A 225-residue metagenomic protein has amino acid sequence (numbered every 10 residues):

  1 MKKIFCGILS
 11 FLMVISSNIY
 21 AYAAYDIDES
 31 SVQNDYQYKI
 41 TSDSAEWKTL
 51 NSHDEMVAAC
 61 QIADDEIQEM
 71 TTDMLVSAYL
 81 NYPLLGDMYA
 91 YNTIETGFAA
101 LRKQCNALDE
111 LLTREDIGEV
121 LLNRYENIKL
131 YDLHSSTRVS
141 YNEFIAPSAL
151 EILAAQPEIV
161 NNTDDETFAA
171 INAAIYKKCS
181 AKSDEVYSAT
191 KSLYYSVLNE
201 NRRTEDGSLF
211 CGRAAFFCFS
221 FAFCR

Functional and structural regions predicted by a protein language model:
M1-I4: Positively charged n-region of N-terminal signal peptides that target proteins for export
G7-S16: Bacterial N-terminal signal peptides
V14-I15, D28, S42, D206: Intrinsically disordered, low-complexity segments
S17-D26: Sec-dependent signal peptide cleavage junction
Y36-R225: Non-catalytic all-alpha helical scaffold/repeat segments
